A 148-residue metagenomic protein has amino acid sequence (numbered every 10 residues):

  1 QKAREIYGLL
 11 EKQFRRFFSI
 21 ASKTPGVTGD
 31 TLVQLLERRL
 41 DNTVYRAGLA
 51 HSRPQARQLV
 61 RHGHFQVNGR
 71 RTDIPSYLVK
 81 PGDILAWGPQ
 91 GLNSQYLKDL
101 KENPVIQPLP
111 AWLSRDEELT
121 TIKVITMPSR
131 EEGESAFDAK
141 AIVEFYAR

Functional and structural regions predicted by a protein language model:
Q1-A47, I74-R148: Ferredoxin-like alpha/beta domains used as RNA- or RNAP-binding modules
R46, R61-H62: Short, intrinsically disordered, mixed-charge
A47-R53: A contiguous catalytic/ligand-binding core that recognizes phosphate-bearing ligands
R53, L59-V60, V79: Short, well-ordered loop/turn sites that connect or cap secondary structure elements
G63-V67, R71-D73: Glycine- and Gly-Pro-enriched alpha-helical subdomains that act as flexible, kink-prone "lid/hinge" or packing modules
